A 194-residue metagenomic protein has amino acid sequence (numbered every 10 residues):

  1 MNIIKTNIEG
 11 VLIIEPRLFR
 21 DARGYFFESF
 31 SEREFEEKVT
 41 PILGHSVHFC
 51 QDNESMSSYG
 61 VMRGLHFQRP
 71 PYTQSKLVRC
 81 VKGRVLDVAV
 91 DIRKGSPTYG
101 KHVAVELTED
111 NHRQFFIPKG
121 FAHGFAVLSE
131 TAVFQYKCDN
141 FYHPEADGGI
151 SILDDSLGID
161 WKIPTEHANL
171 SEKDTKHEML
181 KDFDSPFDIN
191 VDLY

Functional and structural regions predicted by a protein language model:
M1-D110, T131, C138-Y194: Non-catalytic, conserved peripheral segments adjacent to functional cores
L107-T131: Conserved metal-binding segment of the jelly-roll/cupin
